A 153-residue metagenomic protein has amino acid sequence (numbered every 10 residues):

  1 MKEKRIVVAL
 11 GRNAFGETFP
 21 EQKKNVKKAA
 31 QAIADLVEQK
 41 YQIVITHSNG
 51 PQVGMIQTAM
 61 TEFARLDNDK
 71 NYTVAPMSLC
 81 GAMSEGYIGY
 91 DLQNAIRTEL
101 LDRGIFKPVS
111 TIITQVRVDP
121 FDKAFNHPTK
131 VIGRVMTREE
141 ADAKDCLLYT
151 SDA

Functional and structural regions predicted by a protein language model:
M1-T46, I56-E62: N-terminal glycine-/serine-/threonine-rich phosphate-binding loop
K28-A30, A64-D67, V131-I132: Alpha-helix boundary/interfacial micro-motifs
Q31-A34, N68-Y72, V135-E139: Glycine-rich loops and low-complexity Gly/Arg-rich segments that provide flexible linkers or classic glycine-based
V37, Y41-H127: Glycine-rich nucleotide/cofactor/substrate-binding loop typically near the N-terminus or early in the first domain
I112, V118-L148: Hydrophobic alpha-helical segments and helix pairs
Y149-A153: Conserved small/polar residues in nucleotide/adenosyl-binding loops
